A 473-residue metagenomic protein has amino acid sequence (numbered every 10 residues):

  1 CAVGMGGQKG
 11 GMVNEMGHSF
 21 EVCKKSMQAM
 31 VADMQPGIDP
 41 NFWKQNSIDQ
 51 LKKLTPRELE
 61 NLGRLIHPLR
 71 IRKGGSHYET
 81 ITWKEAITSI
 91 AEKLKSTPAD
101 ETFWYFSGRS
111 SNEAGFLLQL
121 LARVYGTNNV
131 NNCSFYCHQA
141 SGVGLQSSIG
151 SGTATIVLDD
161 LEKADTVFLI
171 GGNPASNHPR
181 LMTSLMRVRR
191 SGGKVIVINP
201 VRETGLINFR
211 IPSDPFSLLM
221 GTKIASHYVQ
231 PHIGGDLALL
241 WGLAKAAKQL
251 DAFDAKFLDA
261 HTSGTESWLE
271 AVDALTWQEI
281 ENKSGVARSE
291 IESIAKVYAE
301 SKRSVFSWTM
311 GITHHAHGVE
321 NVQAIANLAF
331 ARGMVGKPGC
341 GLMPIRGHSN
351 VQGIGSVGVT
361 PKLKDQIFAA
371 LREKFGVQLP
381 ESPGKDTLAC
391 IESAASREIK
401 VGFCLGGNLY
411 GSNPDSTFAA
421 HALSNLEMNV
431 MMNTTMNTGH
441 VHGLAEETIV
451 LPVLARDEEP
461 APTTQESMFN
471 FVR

Functional and structural regions predicted by a protein language model:
C1-K53, R57-L65, L69-G108: N-terminal amphipathic, basic-rich helices that act as targeting or association modules
M16, F20, T55-E58, H261 (+3 more regions): Intrinsic-disorder-associated interaction segments
G63-S349, V357, K364, F368-R473: Cofactor-pocket helix-loop regions in the catalytic cores of large enzyme subunits
I354: A contiguous, basic/glycine-rich beta-loop/short-helix subdomain that forms a polymer-engagement track
